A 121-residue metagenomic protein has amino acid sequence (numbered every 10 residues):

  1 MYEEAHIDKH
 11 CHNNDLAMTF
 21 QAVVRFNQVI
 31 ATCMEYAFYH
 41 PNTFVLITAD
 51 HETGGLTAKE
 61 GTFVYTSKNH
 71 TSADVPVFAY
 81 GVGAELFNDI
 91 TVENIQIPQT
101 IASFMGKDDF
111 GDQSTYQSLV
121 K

Functional and structural regions predicted by a protein language model:
M1-K121: Feature captures the catalytic ectodomains and active-site-proximal regions of enzymes that hydrolyze or transfer
